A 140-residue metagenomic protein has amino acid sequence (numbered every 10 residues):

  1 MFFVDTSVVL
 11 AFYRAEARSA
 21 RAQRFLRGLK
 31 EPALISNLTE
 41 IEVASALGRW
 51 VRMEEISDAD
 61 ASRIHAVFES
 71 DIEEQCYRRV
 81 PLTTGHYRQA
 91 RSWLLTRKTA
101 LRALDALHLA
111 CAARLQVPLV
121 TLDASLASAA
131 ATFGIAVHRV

Functional and structural regions predicted by a protein language model:
M1, S70, G85-R88, L109-V140: Acidic, PIN/NYN-like endoribonuclease modules and their adjacent C-terminal/linker elements
M1-T39, W50-H65, T132-F133, H138: Short, well-structured N-terminal submotif of metal-dependent ribonuclease cores
V4, I35, P81, A103-A106 (+1 more regions): Short beta-strand scaffold positions
K30-A33, R78, A113-L119: Short active-site oxyanion
E40, H65, E69-R97: Acidic catalytic patch
S45-R52, R114: Short glycine/serine- and small hydrophobic-enriched flexible loop segments
